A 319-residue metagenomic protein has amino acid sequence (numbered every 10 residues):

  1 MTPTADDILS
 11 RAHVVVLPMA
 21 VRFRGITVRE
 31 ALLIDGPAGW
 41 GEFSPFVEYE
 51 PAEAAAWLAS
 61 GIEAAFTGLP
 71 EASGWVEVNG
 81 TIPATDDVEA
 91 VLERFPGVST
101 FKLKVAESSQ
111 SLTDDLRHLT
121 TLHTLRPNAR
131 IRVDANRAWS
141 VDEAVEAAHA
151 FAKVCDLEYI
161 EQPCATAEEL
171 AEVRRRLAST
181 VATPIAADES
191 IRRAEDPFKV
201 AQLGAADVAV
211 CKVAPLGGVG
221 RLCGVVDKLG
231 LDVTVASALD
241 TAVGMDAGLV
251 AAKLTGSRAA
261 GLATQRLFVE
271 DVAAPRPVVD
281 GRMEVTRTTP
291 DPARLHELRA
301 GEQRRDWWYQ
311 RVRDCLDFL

Functional and structural regions predicted by a protein language model:
M1-V154, S179-T180, A273-L319: N-terminal capping/lid subdomain adjacent to the active-site entrance of alpha/beta enzymes
T2-V14, R176-A209: Solvent-exposed, charged interface segments at domain starts and junctions
V21, T85, R192, D240 (+1 more regions): Residue-level detector of flexible, active-site-proximal loop/helix-junction positions within diverse enzyme catalytic
S60-G61, E195-R294, Q303: Shared catalytic-loop signature of beta/alpha-barrel
P96-S99, R126-N128, H149-L157, R174-I185 (+3 more regions): Glycine-enriched alpha-helix->loop->beta-strand junction motifs that scaffold or abut catalytic
T100-S111, R130-R137, C155-A167, A182-R193 (+2 more regions): Catalytic beta/alpha-barrel core
E107-L125, W139-E143, P163-L177, A194-D196 (+1 more regions): Active-site-adjacent beta->alpha loops and helix N-cap segments on the catalytic face of soluble alpha/beta enzymes
